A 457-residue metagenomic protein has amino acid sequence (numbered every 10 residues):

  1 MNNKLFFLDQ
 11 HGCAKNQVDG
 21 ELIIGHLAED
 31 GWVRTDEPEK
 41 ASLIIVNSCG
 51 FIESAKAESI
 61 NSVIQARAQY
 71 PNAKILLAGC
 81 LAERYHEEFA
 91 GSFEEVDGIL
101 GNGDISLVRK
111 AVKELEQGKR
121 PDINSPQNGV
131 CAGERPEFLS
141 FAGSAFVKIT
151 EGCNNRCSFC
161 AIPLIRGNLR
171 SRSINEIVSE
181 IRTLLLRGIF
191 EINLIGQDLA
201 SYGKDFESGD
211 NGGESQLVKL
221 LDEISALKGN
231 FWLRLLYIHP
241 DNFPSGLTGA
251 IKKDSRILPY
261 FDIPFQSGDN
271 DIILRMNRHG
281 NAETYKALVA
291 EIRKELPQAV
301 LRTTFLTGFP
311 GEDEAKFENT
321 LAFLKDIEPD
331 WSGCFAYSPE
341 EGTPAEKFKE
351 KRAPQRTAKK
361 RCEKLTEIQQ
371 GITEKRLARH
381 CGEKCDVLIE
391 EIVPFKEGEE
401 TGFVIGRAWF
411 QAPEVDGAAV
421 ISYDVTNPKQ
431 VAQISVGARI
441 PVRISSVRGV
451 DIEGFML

Functional and structural regions predicted by a protein language model:
M1-G203, Q216, G246-I251, F261 (+6 more regions): Proteins enriched for Cys/Gly/acidic motifs involved in redox and nucleic-acid/cofactor modification
H11, P126, G152, Q197 (+6 more regions): Generic beta-structure capping elements
I75-L76, R84, F89, L186-A315: Conserved SAM/AdoMet-binding glycine-rich loop
S140-G143, C153-N155, I257, S267 (+6 more regions): Short flexible coil/turn linkers enriched for glycine and charged/polar residues that connect secondary-structure
P259-Y260, I273-R275, E295-V300, A315 (+7 more regions): Extended hydrophobic-aromatic, low-complexity segments
I263, T304, L324, S332 (+3 more regions): Hydrophobic, well-ordered secondary-structure elements that form the walls of internal hydrophobic environments
E312, N319, E328-P329: Contiguous mid-protein beta-loop-alpha structural module that forms a pocket-lining wall or clamp of enzyme active
K347-L457: Terminal RNA-binding accessory module
